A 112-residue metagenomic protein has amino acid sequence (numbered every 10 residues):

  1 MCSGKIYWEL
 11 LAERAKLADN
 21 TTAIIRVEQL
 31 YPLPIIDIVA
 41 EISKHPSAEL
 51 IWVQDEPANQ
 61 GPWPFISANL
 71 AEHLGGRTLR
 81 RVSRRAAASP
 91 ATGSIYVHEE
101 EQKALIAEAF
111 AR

Functional and structural regions predicted by a protein language model:
M1, I6, F110: Active-site phosphate/pyrophosphate-binding segments
C2-G4, R26-Q29, P34, V53-P57 (+1 more regions): Active-site proximal loops enriched in glycine and acidic residues that flank catalytic Cys/His/Asp and coordinate
Y7, L11-P46: Generic long, charged, amphipathic alpha-helical segments
E41-I42, Q54-R112: Peripheral docking tails and interdomain loops at the edges of cofactor- or intermediate-handling domains
E49-L50: Structural motif
